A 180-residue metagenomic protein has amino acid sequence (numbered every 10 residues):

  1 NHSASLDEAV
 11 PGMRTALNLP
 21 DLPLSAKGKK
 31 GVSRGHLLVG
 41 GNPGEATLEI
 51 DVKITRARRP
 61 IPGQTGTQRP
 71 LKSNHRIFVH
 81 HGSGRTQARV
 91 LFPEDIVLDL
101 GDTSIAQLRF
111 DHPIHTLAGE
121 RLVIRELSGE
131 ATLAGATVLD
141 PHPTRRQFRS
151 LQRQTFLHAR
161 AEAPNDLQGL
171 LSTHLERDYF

Functional and structural regions predicted by a protein language model:
H2-A4: RNA substrate-recognition surfaces in RNA-acting enzymes
D7, D21-F180: C-terminal effector modules of nucleic-acid-centric enzymes and ribosome-associated factors
P11-L17: Membrane-interface junctions of multi-pass transporters
